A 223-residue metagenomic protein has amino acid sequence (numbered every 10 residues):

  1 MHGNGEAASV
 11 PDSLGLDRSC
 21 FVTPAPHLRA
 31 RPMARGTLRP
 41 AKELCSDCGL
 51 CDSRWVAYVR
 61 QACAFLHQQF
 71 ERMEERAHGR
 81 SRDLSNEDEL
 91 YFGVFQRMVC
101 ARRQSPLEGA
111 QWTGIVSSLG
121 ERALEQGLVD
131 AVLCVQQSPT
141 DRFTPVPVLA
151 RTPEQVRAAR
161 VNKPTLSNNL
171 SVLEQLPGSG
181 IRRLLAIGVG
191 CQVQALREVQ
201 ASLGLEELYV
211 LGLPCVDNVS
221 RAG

Functional and structural regions predicted by a protein language model:
H2-N4, L14, R35, L211 (+1 more regions): Feature targets compositionally biased, intrinsically disordered low-complexity regions with long contiguous runs
H2-V22: Flexible, acidic/Gly-rich N-terminal and inter-domain linker regions that tether and position cofactor-handling modules
G5, L50-H67, A110-S118, D141: Charged, low-complexity, helix/coiled-coil-prone segments
E6-A7, M33, D130: Residue-level detector of intrinsically disordered, flexible termini and proteolytic processing junctions
G15-S81: Iron-sulfur cluster-binding cysteine motifs and their immediate structural context in ferredoxin-like electron-transfer
R72-G223: Iron-sulfur-associated redox domains of electron-transfer enzymes in respiratory and anaerobic energy metabolism
